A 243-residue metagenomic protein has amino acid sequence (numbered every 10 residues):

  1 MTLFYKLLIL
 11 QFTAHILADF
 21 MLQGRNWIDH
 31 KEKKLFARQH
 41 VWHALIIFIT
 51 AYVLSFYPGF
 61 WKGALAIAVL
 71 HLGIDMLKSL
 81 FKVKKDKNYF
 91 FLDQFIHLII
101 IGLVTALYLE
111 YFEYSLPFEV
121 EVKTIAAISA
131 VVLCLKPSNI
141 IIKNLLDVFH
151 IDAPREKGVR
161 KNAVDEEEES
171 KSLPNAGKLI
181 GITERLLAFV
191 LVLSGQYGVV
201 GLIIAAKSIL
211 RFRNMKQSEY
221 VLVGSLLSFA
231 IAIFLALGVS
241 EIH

Functional and structural regions predicted by a protein language model:
T2-T13, G59, G63, E121-L135: Alpha-helical transmembrane segments
F4-D29: Hydrophobic, proline/glycine-rich low-complexity stretches
F20-A44, I74-A106, E110-A188, I209-I231: Interhelical loop and helix-boundary elements at the membrane-water interface of polytopic inner-membrane proteins
A51-L72, G195: Transmembrane helix-loop-helix
K62-V69, N88, L92, G201-I203: Hydrophobic alpha-helical membrane segments of integral membrane proteins
T183-V200: Short alpha-helical packing/oligomerization segments
G198-R213: Transmembrane alpha-helical segments of integral membrane proteins
L235-H243: Juxtamembrane boundary at the C-terminal end of a transmembrane helix
